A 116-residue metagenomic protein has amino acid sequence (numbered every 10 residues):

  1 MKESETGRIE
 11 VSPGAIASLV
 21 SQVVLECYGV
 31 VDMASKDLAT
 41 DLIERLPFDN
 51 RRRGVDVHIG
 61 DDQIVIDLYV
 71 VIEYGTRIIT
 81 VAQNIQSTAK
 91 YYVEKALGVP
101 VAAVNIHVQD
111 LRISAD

Functional and structural regions predicted by a protein language model:
M1-I78, Q83, K95, V99-D116: Contiguous, often N-terminal, cationic amphipathic patches that form binding interfaces
